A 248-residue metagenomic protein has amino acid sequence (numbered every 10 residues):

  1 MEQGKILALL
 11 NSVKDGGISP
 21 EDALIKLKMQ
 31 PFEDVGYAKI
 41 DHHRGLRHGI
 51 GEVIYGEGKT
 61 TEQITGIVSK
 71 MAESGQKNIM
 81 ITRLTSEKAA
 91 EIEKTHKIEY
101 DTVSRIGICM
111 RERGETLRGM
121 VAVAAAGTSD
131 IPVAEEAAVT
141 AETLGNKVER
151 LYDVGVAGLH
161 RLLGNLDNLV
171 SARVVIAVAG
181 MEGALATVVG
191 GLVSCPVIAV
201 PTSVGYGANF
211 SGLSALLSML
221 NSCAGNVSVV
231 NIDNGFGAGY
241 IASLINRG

Functional and structural regions predicted by a protein language model:
M1-T85, A90-H96: Long amphipathic alpha-helical segments
E62-I64, D130-E135, L159-H160, A179-V188 (+2 more regions): Short glycine/serine/threonine-rich phosphate/pyrophosphate-binding segments that cradle anionic phosphate groups
K94-H96, L192-V193, C223-G225: Short, structured coil segments at secondary-structure junctions
I106-I108, K147-N168, L213-S214, V230: Glycine-rich oxoanion-binding loops at beta->alpha junctions
L117-G158: Glycine-rich phosphate/diphosphate-binding loop of Rossmann-like nucleotide-binding domains
A125, S129, D167-V170, V174 (+1 more regions): C-terminal binding/interaction regions
G164-T202: Glycine-rich phosphate-binding loop
